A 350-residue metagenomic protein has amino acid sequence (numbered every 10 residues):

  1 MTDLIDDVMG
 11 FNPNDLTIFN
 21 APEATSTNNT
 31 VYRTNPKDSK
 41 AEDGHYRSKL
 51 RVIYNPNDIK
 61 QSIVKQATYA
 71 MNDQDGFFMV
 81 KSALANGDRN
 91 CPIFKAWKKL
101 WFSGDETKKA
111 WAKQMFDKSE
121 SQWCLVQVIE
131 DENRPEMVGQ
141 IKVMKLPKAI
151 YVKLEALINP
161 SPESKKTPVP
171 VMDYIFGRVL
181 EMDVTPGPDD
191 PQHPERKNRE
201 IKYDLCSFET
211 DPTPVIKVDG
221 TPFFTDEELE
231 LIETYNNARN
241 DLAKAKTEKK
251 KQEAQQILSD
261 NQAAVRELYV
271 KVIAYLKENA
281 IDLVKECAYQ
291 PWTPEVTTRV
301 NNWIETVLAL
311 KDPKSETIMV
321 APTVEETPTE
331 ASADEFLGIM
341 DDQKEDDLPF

Functional and structural regions predicted by a protein language model:
M1-M172, I232-E233, A243-A245, E253 (+6 more regions): OB-fold ssDNA-binding interfaces and closely related basic DNA-contact patches used across DNA replication/repair
T2-F11, T327-F350: Short acidic DE-rich linear segments
Q140-D260, A264-E267: Extended serine/threonine-enriched, polar tracts that run as long, contiguous segments within proteins
A321-E325: Pol beta-like nucleotidyltransferase catalytic core
